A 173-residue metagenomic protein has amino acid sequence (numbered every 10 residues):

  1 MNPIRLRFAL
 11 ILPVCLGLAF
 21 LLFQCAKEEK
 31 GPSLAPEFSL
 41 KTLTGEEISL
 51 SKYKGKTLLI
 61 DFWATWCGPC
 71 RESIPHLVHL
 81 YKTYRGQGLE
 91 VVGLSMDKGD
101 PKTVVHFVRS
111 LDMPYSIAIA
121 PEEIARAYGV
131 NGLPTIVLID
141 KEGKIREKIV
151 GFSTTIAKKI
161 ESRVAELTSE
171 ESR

Functional and structural regions predicted by a protein language model:
N2-L12: Bacterial N-terminal signal peptides that target proteins for export
I11-L21: Bacterial N-terminal signal peptides
C25-S51: N-terminal "domain-start" segment that seeds a small globular fold
K56-L58, F62-W66, G132: Short pre-active-site segment immediately N-terminal to redox-active cysteine/selenocysteine motifs in thiol-based
F62-H79: Conserved redox-active cysteine motifs that mediate thiol-disulfide chemistry, especially di-cysteine Cys-X(1-2)-Cys
G88-P101, M113-E122: Thiol-based oxidoreductase modules, predominantly thioredoxin-like and allied folds used for disulfide exchange
V105-E142: Short, internal strand/loop/helix patches that form the active-site neighborhood or redox-interaction surface
L138-R173: Thiol-/selenol-based redox modules, centered on thioredoxin-like and closely related oxidoreductase domains
